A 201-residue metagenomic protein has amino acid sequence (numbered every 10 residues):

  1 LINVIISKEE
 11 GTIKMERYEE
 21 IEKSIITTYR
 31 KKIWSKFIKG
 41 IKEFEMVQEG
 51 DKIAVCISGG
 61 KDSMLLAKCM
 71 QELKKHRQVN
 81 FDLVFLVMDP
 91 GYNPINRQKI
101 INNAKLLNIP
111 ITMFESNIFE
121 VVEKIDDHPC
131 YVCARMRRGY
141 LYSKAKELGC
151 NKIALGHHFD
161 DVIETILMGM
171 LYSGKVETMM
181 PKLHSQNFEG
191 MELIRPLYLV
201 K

Functional and structural regions predicted by a protein language model:
L1-K14: Short, positively charged and aromatic/hydrophobic N-terminal segments
K14-M168, Y172-M180: ATP-dependent adenylation/nucleotidyltransferase module used to activate substrates
T178-K201: Short, flexible loop segments at boundaries between secondary-structure elements
